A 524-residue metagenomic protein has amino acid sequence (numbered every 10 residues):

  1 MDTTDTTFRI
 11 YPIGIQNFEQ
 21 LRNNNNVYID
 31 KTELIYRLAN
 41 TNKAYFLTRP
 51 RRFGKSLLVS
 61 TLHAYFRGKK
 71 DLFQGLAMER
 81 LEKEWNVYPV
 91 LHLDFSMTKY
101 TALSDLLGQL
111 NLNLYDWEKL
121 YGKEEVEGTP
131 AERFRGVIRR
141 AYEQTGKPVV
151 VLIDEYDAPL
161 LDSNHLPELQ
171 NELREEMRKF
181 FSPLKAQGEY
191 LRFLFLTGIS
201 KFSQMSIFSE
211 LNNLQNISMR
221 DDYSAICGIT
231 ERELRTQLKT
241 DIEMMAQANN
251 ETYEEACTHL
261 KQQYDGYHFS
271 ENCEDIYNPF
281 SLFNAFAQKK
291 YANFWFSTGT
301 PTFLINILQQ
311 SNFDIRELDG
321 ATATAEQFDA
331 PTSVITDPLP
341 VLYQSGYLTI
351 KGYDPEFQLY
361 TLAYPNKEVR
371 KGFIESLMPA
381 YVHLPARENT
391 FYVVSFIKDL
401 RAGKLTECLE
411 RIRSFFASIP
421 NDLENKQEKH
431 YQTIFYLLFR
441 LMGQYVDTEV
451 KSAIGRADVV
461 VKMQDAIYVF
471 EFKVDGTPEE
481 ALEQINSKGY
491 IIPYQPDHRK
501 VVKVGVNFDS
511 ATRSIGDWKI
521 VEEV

Functional and structural regions predicted by a protein language model:
M1-Q427, M442: Phosphate-binding site recognition
V150, A466-Y468, V502: Structural motif
Q170-E175, V474-I491: Mg2+/Mn2+-dependent nuclease catalytic core
F180-Q187, P340-L348, Y436-R440, Q484-V504: Metal-dependent nuclease catalytic cores in nucleic-acid-processing enzymes, especially RNase H-like/related
F435, A457-V474, K488: Conserved catalytic cores of phosphodiester-cleaving nucleases, focusing on short active-site segments
Y436-S452: A short acidic/basic microdomain associated with nuclease active sites
D447-A453, V459-M463, Y494: C-terminal amphipathic alpha-helical interaction region
P493, R499-V524: Domain-level recognition of nuclease-like catalytic cores that cleave nucleotide substrates
